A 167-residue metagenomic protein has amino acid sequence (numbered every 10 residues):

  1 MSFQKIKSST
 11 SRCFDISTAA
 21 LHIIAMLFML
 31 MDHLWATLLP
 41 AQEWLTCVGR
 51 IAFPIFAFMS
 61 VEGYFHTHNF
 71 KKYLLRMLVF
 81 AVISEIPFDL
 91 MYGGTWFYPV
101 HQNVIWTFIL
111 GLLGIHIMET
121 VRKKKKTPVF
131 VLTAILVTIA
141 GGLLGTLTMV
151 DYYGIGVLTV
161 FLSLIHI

Functional and structural regions predicted by a protein language model:
M1-F14: Short, Lys/Arg-rich, polar N-terminal cytosolic tail immediately upstream of the first transmembrane signal-anchor
I16-F65, R76-A81: Functionally critical transmembrane alpha-helices in membrane proteins and complexes, commonly lining
L27-L34, A81-L90, V137-L147: Aromatic-anchored segments of alpha-helical transmembrane domains
T37-E43, L90-V100, L143-Y152: Membrane-interface helix caps and helix-loop-helix hairpins in membrane proteins
V48-F56, H101-L113, V150-L162: Membrane-embedded alpha-helical segments of multi-pass membrane proteins, especially the transmembrane helices
N69-M77, T127-V131: Membrane-interfacial loop-to-transmembrane alpha-helix junctions, especially the N-terminal start
L90-G141: Hydrophobic alpha-helical segments and helix pairs
I165-I167: Conserved small/polar residues in nucleotide/adenosyl-binding loops
